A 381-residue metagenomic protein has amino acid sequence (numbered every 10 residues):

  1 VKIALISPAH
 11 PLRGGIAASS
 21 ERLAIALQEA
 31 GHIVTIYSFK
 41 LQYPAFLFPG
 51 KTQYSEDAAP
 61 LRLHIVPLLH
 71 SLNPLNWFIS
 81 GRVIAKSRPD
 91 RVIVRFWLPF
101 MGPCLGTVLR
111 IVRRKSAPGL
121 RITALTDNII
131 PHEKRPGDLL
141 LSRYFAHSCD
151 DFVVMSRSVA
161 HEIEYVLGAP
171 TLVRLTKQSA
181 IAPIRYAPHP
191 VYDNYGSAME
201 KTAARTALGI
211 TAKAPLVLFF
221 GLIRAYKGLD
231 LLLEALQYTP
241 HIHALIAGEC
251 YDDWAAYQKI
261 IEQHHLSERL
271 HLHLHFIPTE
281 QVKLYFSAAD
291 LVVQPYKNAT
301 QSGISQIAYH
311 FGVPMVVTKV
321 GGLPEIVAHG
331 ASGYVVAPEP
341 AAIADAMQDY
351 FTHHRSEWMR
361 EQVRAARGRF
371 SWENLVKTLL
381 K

Functional and structural regions predicted by a protein language model:
S7-R13, I25-K86, V159, C250-D253: N-terminal strand-loop element at the rim of the active site of nucleotide-sugar-dependent glycosyltransferases
A17-A18, P215, L222-Y238, Q306: A conserved mid-protein helix/loop that constitutes part of the nucleotide-sugar donor-binding site
F39-Y43, F220, H243-Q258, H275: Glycosyltransferase donor-sugar binding loop
P170, G196-I210: A short helix/loop element that forms part of the nucleotide-sugar donor recognition site in Leloir-type
Y257-K283: Nucleotide-activated donor-binding/catalytic signature segment of Leloir-type glycosyltransferases, i.e., the conserved
L284-Q301, H310-V313: Acidic donor-binding loop of glycosyltransferase active sites
H329-A341, Q348-R355: Conserved acidic donor-binding segment of nucleotide-sugar-dependent glycosyltransferases
R355-K381: A charged, aromatic-enriched C-terminal amphipathic alpha-helix characteristic of glycosyltransferases across folds
